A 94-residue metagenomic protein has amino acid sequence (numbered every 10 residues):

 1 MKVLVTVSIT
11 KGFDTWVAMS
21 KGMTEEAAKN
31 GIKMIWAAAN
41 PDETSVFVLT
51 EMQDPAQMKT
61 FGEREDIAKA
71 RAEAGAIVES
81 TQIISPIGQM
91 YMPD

Functional and structural regions predicted by a protein language model:
M1-A68, E73, I77-D94: Short S/T/G/P-rich N-terminal loop/turn motif that feeds into the first structured element of a domain
